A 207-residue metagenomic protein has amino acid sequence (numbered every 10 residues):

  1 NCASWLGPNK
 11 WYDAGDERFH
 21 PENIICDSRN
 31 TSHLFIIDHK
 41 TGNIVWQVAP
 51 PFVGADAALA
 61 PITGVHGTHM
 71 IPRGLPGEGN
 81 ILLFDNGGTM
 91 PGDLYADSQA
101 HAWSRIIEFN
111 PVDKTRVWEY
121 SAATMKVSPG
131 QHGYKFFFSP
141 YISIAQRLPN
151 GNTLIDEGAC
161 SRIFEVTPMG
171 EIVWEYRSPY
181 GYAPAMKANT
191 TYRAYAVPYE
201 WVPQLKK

Functional and structural regions predicted by a protein language model:
N1-K207: Histidine-/acidic-rich catalytic cores in large beta-rich domains
